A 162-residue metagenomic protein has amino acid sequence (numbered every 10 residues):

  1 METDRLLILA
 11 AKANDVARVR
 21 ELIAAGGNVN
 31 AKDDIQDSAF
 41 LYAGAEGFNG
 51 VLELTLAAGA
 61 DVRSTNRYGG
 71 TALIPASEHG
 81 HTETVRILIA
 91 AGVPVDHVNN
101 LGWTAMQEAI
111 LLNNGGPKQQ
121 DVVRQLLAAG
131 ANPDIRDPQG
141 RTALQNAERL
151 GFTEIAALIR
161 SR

Functional and structural regions predicted by a protein language model:
M1-A25, D34-D37, S161: Intrinsically disordered, low-complexity regulatory segments in ankyrin-centric signaling systems
M1-L6, A91, Q120-V122, A128-N132 (+2 more regions): Ankyrin-repeat-protein effector appendages
L9-N14, Y42-F48, P75-H81, E108-Q119 (+1 more regions): Ankyrin repeat A-helix N-terminal signature
D15-I23, F48-L56, H81-I89, G115-L127 (+1 more regions): Ankyrin repeat structural motif
S64-G70, I74-G80: Helix-adjacent hinge/juxtasegments
